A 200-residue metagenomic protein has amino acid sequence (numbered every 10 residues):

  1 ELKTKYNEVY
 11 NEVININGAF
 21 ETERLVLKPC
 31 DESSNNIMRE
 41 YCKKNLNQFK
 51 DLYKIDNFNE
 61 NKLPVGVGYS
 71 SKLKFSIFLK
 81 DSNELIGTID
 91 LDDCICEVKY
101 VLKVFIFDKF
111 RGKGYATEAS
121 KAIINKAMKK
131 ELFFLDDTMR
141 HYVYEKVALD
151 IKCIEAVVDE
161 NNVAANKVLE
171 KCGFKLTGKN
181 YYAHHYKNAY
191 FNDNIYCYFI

Functional and structural regions predicted by a protein language model:
E1-K109, N125-K126, K130-K146, H185-I200: GNAT-family acyltransferases
L102, I154-V158: Conserved hydrophobic beta-strand within the GNAT/NAT acetyltransferase core sheet that lines the active-site cleft
K103, F110-G114, G178: Alpha-helical hinge/cap motifs
G112-K129, D136-H141, V163-K171: Conserved acetyl-CoA-binding loop-helix of GNAT-fold acetyltransferases
K152-I154, K175: Short acidic/polar active-site loop segments enriched in Thr and Asp
E170-N180: Conserved acetyl-CoA-binding loop of GNAT-fold acetyltransferases
